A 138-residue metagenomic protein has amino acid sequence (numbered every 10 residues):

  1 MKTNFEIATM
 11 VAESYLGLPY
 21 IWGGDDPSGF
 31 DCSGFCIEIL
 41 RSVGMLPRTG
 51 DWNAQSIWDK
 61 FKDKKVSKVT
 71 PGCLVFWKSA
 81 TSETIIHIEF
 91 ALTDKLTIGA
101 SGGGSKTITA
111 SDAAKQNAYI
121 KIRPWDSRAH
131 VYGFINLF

Functional and structural regions predicted by a protein language model:
M1-A12: N-terminal hydrophobic or amphipathic helices/low-complexity stretches enriched in small/hydrophobic/Pro/Gly
M1-K2, V66, Y132-F138: N-terminal secretion targeting segments of exported proteins
S14-P71, S79-S82, G104, I108-K121 (+1 more regions): Catalytic cysteine-centered active-site loop
V43, A80, T93-L96, F138: Short loop segments at secondary-structure junctions
L74, T84-G99: Catalytic nucleophile-His microenvironment captured as a short glycine-rich beta-strand/loop that brackets
S101, R123, I135-F138: Residues at the C-termini of beta-strands that transition into short coil/loop
